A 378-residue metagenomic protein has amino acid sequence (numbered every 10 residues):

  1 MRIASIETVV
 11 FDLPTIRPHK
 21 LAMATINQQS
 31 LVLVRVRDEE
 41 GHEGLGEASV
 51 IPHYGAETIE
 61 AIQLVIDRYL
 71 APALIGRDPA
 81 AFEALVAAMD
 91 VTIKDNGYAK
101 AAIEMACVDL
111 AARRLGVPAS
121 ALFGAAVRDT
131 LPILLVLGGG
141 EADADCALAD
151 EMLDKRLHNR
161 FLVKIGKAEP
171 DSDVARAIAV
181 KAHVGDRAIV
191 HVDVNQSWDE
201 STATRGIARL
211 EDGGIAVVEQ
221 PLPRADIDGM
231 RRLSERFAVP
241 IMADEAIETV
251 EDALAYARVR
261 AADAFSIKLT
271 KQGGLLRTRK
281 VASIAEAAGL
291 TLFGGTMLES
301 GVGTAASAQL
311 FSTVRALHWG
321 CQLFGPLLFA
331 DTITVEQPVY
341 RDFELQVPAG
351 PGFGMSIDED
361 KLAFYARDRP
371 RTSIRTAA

Functional and structural regions predicted by a protein language model:
M1-V190, N195-S197, S201-T204, A208-D212 (+2 more regions): N-terminal capping/lid subdomain adjacent to the active-site entrance of alpha/beta enzymes
G46, L131-L137, N159-V163, A188-V194 (+5 more regions): Hydrophobic faces of well-ordered beta-strands that scaffold small-molecule active sites in alpha/beta enzyme cores
I51, V136-G138, K164-A168, D193-D199 (+5 more regions): Active-site beta-loop-alpha junctions enriched in small/polar residues
A80-F82, P118-L122, V217-R224, T296-M297 (+1 more regions): Flexible, glycine/charged-enriched surface loops at secondary-structure junctions
G214, A225-M242, I247-E344, P348: Shared catalytic-loop signature of beta/alpha-barrel
